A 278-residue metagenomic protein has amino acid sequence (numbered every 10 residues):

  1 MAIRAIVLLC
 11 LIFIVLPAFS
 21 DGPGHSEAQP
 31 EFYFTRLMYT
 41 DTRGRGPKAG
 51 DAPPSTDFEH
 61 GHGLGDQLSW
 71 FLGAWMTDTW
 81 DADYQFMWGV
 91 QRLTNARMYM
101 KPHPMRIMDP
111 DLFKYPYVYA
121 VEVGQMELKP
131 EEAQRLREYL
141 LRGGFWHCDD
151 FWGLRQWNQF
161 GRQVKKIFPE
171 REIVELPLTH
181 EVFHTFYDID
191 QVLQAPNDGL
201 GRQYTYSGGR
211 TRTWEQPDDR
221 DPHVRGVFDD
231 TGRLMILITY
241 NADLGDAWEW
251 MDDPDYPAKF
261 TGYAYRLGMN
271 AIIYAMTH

Functional and structural regions predicted by a protein language model:
M1-A5: Positively charged n-region of N-terminal signal peptides that target proteins for export
I6-P17: Bacterial N-terminal signal peptides
F19-Y117, V123-G124, D243-H278: Aromatic-Pro/Gly-enriched surface loop or interdomain linker that acts as a lid/target-recognition segment
P30-F32, F113-Y117, R142-W146, R171-E172 (+1 more regions): Loop/turn elements at helix/coil->beta-strand transitions in domains of secreted/extracellular proteins
F34, Y117-W157: Short alpha-beta junction capping motif
T42-G50, G63, R155-G245, E249 (+1 more regions): An acidic, glycine-rich "communication" segment
D83-M87, A133, R137, W157-G161 (+2 more regions): Extracytoplasmic/secreted envelope proteins and their assembly/folding machinery, especially bacterial periplasmic
A96-R106, C148-W152, R171-T179: Surface-exposed patches in mature extracellular/periplasmic domains of secreted proteins
